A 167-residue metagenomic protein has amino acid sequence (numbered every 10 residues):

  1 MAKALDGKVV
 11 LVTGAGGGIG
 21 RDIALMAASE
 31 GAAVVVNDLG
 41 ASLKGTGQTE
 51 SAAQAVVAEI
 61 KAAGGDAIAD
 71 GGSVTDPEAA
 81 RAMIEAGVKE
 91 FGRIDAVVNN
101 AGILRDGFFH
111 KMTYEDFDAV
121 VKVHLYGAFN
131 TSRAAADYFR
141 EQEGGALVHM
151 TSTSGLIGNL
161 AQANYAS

Functional and structural regions predicted by a protein language model:
K3-V35: Canonical Rossmann dinucleotide-binding motif of NAD(H)/NADP(H)-dependent dehydrogenases/reductases, specifically
I60, F108-F109, D116-D118: Substrate-binding pocket helix/loop in short-chain dehydrogenase/reductase
A63-D66, A86-N99, R105, G144: A glycine-rich helix->loop->beta "capping" turn within Rossmann-like NAD(P)(H)-dependent oxidoreductase domains
G71-E85, Y114: The beta1-alpha1 cofactor-binding region of Rossmann-like NAD(H)/NADP(H)-dependent oxidoreductases
M83, V98, T131-A135, H149: Hydrophobic positions on the long internal alpha-helix of Rossmann-like NAD(P)-dependent oxidoreductase domains
H110, I157-A166: Active-site loop immediately N-terminal to the catalytic Tyr-X3-Lys motif of short-chain dehydrogenase/reductase
S152: Residue(s) in the substrate-gating loop at a strand-loop-helix junction that position the organic substrate next
